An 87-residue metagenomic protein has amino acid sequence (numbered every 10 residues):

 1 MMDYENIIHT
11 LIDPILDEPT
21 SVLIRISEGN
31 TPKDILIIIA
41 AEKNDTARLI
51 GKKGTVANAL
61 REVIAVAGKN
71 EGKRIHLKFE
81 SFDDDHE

Functional and structural regions predicted by a protein language model:
M1-A47, N58-A59, V63-E87: RNA-contacting regions in translation and RNA-metabolism proteins, encompassing KH/S1 modules where present
I50-T55: Glycine-centered tight-turn and secondary-structure capping sites
